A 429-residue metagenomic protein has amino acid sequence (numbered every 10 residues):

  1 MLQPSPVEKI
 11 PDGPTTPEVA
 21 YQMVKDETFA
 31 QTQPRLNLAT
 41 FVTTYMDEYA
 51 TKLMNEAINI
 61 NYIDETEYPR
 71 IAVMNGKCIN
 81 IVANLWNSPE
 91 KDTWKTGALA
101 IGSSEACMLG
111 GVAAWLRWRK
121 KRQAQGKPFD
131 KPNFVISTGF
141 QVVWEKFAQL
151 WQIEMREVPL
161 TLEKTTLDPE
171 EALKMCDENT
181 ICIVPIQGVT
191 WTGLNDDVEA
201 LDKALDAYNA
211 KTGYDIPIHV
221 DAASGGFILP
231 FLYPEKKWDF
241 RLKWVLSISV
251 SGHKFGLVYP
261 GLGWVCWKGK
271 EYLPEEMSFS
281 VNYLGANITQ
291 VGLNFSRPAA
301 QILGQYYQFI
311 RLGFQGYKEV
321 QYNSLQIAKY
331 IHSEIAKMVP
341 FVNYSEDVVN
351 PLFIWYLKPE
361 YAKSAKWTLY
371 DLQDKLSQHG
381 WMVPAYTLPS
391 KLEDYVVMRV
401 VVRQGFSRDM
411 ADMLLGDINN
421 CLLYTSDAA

Functional and structural regions predicted by a protein language model:
M1-K95, G380-V383, M398, D417-I418: N-terminal entrance/gating region of PLP-dependent enzymes' catalytic architecture
Y62-E67, T93-I101, V250-H253, Q290-G292: A short glycine/serine-rich beta->alpha loop
D92-W94, F129, S345-L352, E393-Y395: Short Gly/Ser/Thr- and Asp/Glu-enriched loop/turn motifs at secondary-structure junctions
A98-E276, L284-N287: Conserved PLP-enzyme active-site core in the AAT-like
V189, R311-F314, P359-Y361, V402-R408: A generic structural motif
F231-N350, Y356-Y361: Active-site C-terminal subdomain of aminotransferase-like
F341-G380, Q404: Conserved PLP-binding catalytic core of the aspartate aminotransferase-like
Y424-A429: Conserved small/polar residues in nucleotide/adenosyl-binding loops
